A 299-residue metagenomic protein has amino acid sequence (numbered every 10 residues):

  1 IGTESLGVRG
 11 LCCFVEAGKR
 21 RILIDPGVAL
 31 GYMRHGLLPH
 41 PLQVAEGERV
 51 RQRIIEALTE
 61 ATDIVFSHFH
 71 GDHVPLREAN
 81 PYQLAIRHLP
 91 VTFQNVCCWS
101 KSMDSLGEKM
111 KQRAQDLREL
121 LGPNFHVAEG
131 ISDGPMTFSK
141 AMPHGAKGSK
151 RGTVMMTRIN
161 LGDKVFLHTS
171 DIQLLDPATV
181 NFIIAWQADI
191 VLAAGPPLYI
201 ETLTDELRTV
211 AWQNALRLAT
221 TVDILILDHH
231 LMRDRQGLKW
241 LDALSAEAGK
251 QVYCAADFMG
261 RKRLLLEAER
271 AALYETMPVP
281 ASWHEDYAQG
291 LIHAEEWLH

Functional and structural regions predicted by a protein language model:
I1-T59, K109-A178, F182, L264-H299: Core dinuclear metal-dependent hydrolase active-site scaffold
V8, F69-P75, S105-E108, Q173-A178 (+2 more regions): Active-site environment of divalent metal-dependent phosphoester hydrolases
L23-G27, A61-D72, W99-K101, L167-I172 (+3 more regions): Active-site neighborhood of phospho(di)ester-bond hydrolases with catalytic His/Asp-centered motifs
M33-R34, I200-E206, K262-L265: Short, charged, surface-exposed secondary-structure boundary motifs
L38-Q94, I184-L192, Y199: Active-site metal-binding motif and surrounding structural segment of the metallo-beta-lactamase
L76-V96, S100, H126-G130, W240-A256: Short, electropositive alpha-helical surface patch
E78-N80, A178-I184, N214, K239-A243: A short acidic, amphipathic alpha-helical/loop segment
R208-H299: Binuclear metal-ion centers of metallo-dependent hydrolases, dominated by the metallo-beta-lactamase
